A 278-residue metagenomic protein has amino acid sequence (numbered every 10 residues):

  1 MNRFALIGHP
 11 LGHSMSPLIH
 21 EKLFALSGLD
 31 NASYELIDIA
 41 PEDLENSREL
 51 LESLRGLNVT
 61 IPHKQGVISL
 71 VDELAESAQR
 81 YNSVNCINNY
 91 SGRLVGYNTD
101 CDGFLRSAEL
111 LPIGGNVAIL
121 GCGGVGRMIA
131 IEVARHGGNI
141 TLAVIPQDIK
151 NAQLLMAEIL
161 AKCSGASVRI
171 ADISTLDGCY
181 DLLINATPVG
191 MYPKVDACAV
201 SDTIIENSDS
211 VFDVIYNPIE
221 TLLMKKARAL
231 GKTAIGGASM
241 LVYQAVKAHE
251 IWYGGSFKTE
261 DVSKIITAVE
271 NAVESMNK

Functional and structural regions predicted by a protein language model:
N2-L111, E220: Phosphate/diphosphate ligand-binding glycine-rich loop within oxidoreductases
L6, I119-L120, L142, D213: Hydrophobic Val/Ile/Leu positions in short beta-strands of Rossmann-like dinucleotide-binding domains
G8, N98, A108, G115-R135: Glycine-rich adenosine-cofactor-binding loop
A108-I113, T203-I205: Glycine-rich helix-loop-beta junction characteristic of Rossmann-like nucleotide cofactor-binding loops
G114, V214-K278: Adenosine-phosphate binding glycine-rich loop
R135-I140, L230-T233: Conserved S-adenosyl-L-methionine
G137-K162: NAD(P)-binding Rossmann-fold cofactor-contacting core
K162-I235: Rossmann-like adenosine-cofactor binding region
